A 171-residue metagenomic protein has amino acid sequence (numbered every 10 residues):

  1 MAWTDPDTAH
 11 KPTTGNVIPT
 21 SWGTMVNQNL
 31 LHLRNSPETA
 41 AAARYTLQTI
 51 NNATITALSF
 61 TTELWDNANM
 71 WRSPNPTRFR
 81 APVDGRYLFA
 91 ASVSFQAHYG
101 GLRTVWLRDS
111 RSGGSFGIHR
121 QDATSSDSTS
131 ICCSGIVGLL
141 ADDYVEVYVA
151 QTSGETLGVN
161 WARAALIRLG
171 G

Functional and structural regions predicted by a protein language model:
A2-G171: Extracellular jelly-roll beta-sandwich "head" domains, especially the C-terminal globular C1q domain
